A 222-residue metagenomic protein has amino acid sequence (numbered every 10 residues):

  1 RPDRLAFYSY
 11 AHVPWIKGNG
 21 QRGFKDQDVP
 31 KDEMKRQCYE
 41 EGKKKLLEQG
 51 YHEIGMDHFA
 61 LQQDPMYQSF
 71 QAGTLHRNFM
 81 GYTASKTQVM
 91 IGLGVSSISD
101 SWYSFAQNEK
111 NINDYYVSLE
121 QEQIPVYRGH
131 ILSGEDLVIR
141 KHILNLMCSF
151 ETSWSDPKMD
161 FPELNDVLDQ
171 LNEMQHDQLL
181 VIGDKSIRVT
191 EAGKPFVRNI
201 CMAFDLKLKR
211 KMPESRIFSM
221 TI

Functional and structural regions predicted by a protein language model:
R1-F161, T221: C-terminal scaffold of the Radical SAM
P125, E151-T152, L180, R210-P213: Intrinsically disordered or highly flexible coil/loop and linker segments, enriched in small and charged/polar residues
F161-Q175: Short amphipathic alpha-helical interaction segments
Q175-K185: A short, conserved structural fragment
I187-K194: Basic, amphipathic "hinge/linker" alpha-helix immediately C-terminal to the N-terminal HTH DNA-binding motif
K194-I222: Short, amphipathic alpha-helical interaction segments positioned at domain boundaries
